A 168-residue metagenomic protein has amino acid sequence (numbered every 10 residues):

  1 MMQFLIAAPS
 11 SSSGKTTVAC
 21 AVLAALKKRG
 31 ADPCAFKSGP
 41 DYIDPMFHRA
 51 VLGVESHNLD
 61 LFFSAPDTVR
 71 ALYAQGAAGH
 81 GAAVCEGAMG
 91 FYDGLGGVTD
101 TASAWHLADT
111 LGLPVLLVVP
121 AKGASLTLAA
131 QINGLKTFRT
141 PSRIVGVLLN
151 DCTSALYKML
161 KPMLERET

Functional and structural regions predicted by a protein language model:
M2-S13, T17, L23-L111, V119-G146 (+1 more regions): ATP-dependent carboxylate-amine ligase catalytic core
M163-T168: Canonical P-loop GTPase G-domain recognition
